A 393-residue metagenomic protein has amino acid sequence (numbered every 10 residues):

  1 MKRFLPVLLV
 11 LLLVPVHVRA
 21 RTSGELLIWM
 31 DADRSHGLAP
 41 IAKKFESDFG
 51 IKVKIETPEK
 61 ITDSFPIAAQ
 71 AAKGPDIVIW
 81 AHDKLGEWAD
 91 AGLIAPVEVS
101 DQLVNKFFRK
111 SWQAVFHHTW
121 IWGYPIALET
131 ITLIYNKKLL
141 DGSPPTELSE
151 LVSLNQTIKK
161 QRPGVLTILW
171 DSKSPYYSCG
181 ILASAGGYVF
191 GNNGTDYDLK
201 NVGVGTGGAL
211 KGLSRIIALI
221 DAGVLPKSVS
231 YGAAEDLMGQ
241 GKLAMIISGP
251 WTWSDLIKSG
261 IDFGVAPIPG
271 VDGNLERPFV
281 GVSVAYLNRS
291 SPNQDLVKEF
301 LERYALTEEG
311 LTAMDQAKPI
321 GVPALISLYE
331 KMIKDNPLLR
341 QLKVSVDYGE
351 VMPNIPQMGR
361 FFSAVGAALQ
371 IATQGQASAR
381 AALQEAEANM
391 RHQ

Functional and structural regions predicted by a protein language model:
L9, V16-E87, D101-V104, D272 (+4 more regions): Conserved N-terminal structural module of periplasmic/extracytoplasmic solute-binding proteins
K43, D48, T119, L139 (+7 more regions): Extracytoplasmic/periplasmic substrate-recognition and gating elements
P75-D76, D101-K137, L166-T167, L275-R277 (+1 more regions): A structural signal for short loop-to-beta-strand junctions that line the ligand-binding cleft of periplasmic/secreted
H82-I131, S143, L148-L154, V265-A266 (+2 more regions): Hinge/lid segment of periplasmic solute-binding proteins
W120-I126, I131, V152-D198, L243: Extracytoplasmic/periplasmic solute-binding protein
N155, Y197-S228: Glycine-centered hinge/linker elements that transmit conformational signals in sensory and ligand-binding systems
A266, M314-A364: Long, aromatic- and glycine/proline-rich binding clefts that accommodate carbohydrate-like moieties
V344-Q393: Conserved C-terminal helix/tail region of periplasmic/extracytoplasmic solute-binding proteins
